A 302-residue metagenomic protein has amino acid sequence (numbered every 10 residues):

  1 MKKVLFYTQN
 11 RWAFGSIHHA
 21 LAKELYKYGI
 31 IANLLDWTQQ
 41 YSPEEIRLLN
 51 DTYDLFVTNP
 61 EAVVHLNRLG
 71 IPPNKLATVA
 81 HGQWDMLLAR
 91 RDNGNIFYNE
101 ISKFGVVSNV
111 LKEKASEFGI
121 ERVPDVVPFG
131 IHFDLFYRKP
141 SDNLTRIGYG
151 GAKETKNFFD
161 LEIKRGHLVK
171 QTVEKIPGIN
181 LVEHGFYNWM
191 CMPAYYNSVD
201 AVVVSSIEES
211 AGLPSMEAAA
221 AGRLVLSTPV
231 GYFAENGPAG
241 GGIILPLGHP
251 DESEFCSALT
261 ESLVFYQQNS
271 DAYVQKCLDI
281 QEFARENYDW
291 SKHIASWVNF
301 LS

Functional and structural regions predicted by a protein language model:
M1-T58: N-terminal pre-catalytic "stem/leader" segment of glycosyltransferase-like enzymes
L88-R90, S116-E117, G130-T145: Acidic anion/phosphate-binding donor-loop and adjacent secondary structure in glycosyltransferase catalytic cores
F133, D142-W189: Conserved catalytic-core segment of nucleotide-activated headgroup transferases in glycan assembly
A194-V199: Short alpha-helical donor nucleotide-sugar binding micro-motif in glycosyltransferases
I207: Aromatic "clamp/platform" in nucleotide-sugar-dependent glycosyltransferases that forms part of the donor/acceptor
L224-S227, A234: Short hydrophobic beta-strand element within catalytic cores of glycosyltransferases and related nucleotide-activated
A234-L263: Change "using UDP/GDP/dTDP sugars" to "using nucleotide sugars
Q267-L301: A charged, aromatic-enriched C-terminal amphipathic alpha-helix characteristic of glycosyltransferases across folds
